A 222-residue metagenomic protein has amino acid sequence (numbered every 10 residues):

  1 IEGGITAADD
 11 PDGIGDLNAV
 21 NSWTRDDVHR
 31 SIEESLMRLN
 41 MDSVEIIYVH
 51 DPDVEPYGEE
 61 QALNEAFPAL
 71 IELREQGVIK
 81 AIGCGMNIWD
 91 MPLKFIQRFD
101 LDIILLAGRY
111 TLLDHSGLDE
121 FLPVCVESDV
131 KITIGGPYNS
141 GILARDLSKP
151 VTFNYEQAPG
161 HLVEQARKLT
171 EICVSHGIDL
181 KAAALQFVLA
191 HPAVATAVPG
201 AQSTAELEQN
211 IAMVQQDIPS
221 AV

Functional and structural regions predicted by a protein language model:
I1-N18, I46-D51: N-terminal small/glycine-rich loop or linker at the start of catalytic domains across soluble metabolic enzymes
G13-H29, E59: Active-site mouth loops of central-metabolism enzymes
V20, R38, L122-V124: Short secondary-structure boundary/capping segments
T24, R30, E45, P219-S220: A diffuse structural propensity rather than consistent per-protein peaks
T24-R38, N87-K94: Short, acidic/polar
E34-Y57: Active-site groove signature of glycoside hydrolases
P52-V222: Beta/alpha (TIM)-barrel catalytic core signal, keyed to glycine-rich beta->alpha loops juxtaposed to Asp/Glu that bind
